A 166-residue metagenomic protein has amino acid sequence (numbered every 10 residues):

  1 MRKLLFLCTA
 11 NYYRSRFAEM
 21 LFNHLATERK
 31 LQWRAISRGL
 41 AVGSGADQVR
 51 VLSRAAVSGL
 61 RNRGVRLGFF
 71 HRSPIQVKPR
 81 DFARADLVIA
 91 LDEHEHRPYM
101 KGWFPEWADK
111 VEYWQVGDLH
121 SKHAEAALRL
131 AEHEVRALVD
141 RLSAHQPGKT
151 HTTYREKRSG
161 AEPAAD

Functional and structural regions predicted by a protein language model:
M1-P79, P147: Conserved active-site segments centered on acidic
A10-Y12, E93-H96: Short glycine-rich anion-binding loops that position phosphate/pyrophosphate groups of nucleotides and phosphorylated
F82: A conserved, positively charged/aromatic
A85: An anion/phosphate-binding loop that grips the pyrophosphate of nucleotide cofactors and donors
H94-D166: Phosphate-binding/catalytic loops
